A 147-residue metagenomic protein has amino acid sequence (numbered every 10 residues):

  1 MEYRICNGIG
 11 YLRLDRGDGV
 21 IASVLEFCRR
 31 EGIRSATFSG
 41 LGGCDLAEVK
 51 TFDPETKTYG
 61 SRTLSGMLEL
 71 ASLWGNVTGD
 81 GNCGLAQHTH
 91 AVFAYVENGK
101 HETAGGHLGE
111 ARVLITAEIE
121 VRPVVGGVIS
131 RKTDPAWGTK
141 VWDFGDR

Functional and structural regions predicted by a protein language model:
M1-S39, D45-H88, V92-R147: N-terminal intrinsically disordered, cationic/polar leader segments that include organellar targeting peptides
